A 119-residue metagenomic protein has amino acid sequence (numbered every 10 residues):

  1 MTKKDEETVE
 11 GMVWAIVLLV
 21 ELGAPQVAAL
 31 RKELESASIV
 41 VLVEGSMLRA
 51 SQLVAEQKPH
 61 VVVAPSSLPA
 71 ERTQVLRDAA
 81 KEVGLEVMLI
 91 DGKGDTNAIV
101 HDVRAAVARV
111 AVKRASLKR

Functional and structural regions predicted by a protein language model:
M1-Q26, R31-K32, Q74, V83 (+1 more regions): Non-catalytic signal-transmission and effector/linker regions of two-component phosphorelay proteins
S38-S46: Short hydrophobic/Thr-rich beta-strand motif most characteristic of the beta2 strand and flanking loop of CheY-like
G45-V61: Acidic, metal-coordinating helix/loop segments flanking the phosphotransfer/catalytic sites of two-component signaling
Q52, Q74-L85: Short amphipathic alpha-helix used as the core "switch/output" element in two-component signaling
P65-S66: Active-site residues of response regulator receiver
A70-E71: Hydrophobic residue at a beta-alpha junction that N-caps the helix immediately following a catalytic beta-strand/loop
M88-I90: Hydrophobic/aromatic residues positioned on beta-strands within the core alpha/beta folds
